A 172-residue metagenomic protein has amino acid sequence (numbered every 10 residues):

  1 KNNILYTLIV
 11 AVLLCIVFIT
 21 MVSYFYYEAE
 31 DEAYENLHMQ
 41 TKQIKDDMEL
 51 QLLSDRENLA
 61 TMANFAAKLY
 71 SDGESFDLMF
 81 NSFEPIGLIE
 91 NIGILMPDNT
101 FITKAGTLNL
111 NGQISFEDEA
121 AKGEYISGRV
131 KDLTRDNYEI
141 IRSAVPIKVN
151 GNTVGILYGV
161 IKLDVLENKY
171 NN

Functional and structural regions predicted by a protein language model:
K1-D31: Extreme N-terminal signal-anchor transmembrane helix of membrane signaling/transducer proteins, especially in bacteria
K1-I4, D31, Q51, A60-T61 (+3 more regions): Generic N-terminal amphipathic/basic segments
A29-T41: Alpha-helical transmembrane signal-anchor/signal-peptide segments
H38, K42-Q43, D47-D77, I94-T107 (+1 more regions): Extracellular/periplasmic ligand-binding regions of membrane signal-transduction receptors
I44, S82-F83, E119: Hydrophobic helix-cap positions at the C-terminus of alpha-helices in RecA-like/P-loop ATPase nucleotide-binding cores
E57-A60, N81-F101, E124, N171-N172: Short N-terminal helix-loop-first-beta-strand/juxtamembrane motif that initiates sensory/input modules
D72-L88, I156-N172: Solvent-exposed, extracytoplasmic
P97-Y170: Extracytoplasmic/periplasmic ligand-binding sensor regions of membrane-associated signaling proteins
